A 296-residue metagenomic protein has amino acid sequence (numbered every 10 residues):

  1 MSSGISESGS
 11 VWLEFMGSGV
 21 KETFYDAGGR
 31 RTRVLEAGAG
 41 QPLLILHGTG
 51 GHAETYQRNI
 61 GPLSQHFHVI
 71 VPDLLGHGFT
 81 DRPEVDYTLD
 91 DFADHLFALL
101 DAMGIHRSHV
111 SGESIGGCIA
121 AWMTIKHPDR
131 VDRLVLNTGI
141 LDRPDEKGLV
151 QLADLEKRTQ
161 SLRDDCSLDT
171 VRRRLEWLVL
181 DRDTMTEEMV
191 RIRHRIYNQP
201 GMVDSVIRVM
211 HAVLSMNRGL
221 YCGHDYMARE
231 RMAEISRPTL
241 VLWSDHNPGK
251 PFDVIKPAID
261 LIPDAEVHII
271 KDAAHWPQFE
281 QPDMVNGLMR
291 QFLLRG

Functional and structural regions predicted by a protein language model:
D26, R30-F79: Conserved HGGG/HGGXW glycine-rich cap/lid loop of the alpha/beta-hydrolase fold
D73, H109, D132-V135: Residue in the alpha/beta-hydrolase core beta-strand immediately N-terminal to the catalytic nucleophile
D90-S108: Conserved acidic catalytic loop of the alpha/beta-hydrolase fold
F92, V110-G112, N137: Short beta-strand immediately N-terminal to the catalytic nucleophile in serine-hydrolase-like folds
G112, G116, A120: Gly/Ala-rich beta-loop-alpha elbow adjacent to hydrolase catalytic centers
I125, D132-R173: Flexible "cap/lid" loop of the alpha/beta hydrolase fold
M202-K256, D260, I269: Conserved serine/cysteine hydrolase catalytic core
I262-G296: Catalytic active-site module of serine/aspartate enzymes centered on a nucleophile-bearing elbow/loop
